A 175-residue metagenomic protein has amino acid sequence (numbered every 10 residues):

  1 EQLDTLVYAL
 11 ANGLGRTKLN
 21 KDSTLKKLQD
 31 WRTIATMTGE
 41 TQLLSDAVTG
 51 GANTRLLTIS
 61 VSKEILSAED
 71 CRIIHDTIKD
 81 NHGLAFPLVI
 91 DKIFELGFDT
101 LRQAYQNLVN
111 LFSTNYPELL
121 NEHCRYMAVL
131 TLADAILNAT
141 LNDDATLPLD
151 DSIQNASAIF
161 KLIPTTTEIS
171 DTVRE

Functional and structural regions predicted by a protein language model:
Q2-N20, K26, L43-E175: Extended alpha-helical interface modules used as scaffolds for assembling large macromolecular complexes
Q29: ATP-hydrolysis module of ASCE/P-loop NTPase motor domains, specifically the Walker B Asp-Glu catalytic pair
R32-E40, L57-I59: Structural recognition of the conserved hydrophobic beta-strand(s) that form the central parallel beta-sheet of P-loop
